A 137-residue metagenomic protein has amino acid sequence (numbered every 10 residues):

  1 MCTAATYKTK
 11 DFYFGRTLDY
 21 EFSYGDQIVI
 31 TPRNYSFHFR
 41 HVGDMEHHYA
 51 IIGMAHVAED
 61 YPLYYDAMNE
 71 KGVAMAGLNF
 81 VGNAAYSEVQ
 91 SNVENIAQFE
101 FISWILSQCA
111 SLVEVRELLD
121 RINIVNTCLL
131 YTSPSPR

Functional and structural regions predicted by a protein language model:
M1-V93: A contiguous strand-loop segment
D19, A67, I105, N123-I124: Residue-level preference for alpha-helix termini and adjacent loops
Y35-S36, V89-I122: Compact, glycine/acidic-enriched structural inserts
V125-L130: Short arginine-rich
Y131-P136: Conserved small/polar residues in nucleotide/adenosyl-binding loops
